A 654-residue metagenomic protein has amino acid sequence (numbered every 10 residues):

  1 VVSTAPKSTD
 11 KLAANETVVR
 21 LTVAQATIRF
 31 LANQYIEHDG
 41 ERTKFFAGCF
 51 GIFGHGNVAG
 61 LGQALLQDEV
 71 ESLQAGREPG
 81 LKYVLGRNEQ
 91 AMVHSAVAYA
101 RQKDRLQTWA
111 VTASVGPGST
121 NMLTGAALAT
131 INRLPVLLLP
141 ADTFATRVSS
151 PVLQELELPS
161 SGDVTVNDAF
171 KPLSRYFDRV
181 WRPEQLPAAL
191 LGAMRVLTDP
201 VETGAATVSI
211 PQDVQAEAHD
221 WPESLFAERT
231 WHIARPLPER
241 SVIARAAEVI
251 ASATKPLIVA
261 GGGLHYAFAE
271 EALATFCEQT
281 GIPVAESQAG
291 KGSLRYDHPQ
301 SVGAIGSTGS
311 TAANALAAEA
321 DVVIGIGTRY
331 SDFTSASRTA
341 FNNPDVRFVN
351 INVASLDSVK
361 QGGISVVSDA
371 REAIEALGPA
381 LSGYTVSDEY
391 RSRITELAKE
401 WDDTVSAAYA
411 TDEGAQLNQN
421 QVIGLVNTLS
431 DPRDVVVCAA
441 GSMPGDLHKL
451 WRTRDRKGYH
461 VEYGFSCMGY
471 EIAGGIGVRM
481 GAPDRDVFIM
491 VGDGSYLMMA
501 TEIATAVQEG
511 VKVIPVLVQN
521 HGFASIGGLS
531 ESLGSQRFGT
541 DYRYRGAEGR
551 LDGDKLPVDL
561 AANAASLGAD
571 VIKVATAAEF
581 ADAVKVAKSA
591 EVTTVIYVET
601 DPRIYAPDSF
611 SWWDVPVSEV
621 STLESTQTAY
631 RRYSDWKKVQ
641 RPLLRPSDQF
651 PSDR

Functional and structural regions predicted by a protein language model:
V2-E389, A407, L425, L429-P432 (+4 more regions): N-terminal alpha/beta PP-like core and its mobile active-site loop of ThDP/TPP-dependent enzymes
C49-L61, A398-A473, V478: Active-site diphosphate/adenylate-binding microenvironment
R147-S161, S358-V359, V367, I374-E375 (+2 more regions): Thiamine diphosphate
L190, I394-L397, A581-V584: Short, well-structured alpha-helical segments that form the helix of a local strand-helix-strand
T207-A216, R393-D402, R603: A short, charged, Gly/Pro-tolerant segment at domain boundaries
S209, V437-A439, Y597-V598: Short beta-strand segments
A260-G262, I326, A440, V491-G494: Glycine-rich beta-strand-to-loop/alpha-helix junction loops that act as flexible
C277, L316-A317, Q419, M499 (+1 more regions): Active-site-proximal structural scaffolding
